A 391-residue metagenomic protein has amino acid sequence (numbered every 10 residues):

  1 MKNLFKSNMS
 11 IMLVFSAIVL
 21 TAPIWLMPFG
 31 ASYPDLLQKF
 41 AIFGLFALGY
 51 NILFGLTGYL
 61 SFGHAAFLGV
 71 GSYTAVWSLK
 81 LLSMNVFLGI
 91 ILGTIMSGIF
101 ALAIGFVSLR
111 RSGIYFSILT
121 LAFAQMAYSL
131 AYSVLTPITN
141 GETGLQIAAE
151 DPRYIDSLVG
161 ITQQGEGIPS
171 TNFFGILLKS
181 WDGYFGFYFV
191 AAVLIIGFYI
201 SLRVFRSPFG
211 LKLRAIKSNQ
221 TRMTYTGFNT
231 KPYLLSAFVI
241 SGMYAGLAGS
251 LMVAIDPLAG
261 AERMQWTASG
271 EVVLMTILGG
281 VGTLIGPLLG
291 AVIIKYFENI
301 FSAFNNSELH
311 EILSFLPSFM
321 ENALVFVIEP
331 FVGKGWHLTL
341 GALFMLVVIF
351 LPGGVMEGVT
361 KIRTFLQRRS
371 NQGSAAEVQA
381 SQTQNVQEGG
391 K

Functional and structural regions predicted by a protein language model:
M1-K391: Transmembrane alpha-helices and adjacent helix-loop boundaries
